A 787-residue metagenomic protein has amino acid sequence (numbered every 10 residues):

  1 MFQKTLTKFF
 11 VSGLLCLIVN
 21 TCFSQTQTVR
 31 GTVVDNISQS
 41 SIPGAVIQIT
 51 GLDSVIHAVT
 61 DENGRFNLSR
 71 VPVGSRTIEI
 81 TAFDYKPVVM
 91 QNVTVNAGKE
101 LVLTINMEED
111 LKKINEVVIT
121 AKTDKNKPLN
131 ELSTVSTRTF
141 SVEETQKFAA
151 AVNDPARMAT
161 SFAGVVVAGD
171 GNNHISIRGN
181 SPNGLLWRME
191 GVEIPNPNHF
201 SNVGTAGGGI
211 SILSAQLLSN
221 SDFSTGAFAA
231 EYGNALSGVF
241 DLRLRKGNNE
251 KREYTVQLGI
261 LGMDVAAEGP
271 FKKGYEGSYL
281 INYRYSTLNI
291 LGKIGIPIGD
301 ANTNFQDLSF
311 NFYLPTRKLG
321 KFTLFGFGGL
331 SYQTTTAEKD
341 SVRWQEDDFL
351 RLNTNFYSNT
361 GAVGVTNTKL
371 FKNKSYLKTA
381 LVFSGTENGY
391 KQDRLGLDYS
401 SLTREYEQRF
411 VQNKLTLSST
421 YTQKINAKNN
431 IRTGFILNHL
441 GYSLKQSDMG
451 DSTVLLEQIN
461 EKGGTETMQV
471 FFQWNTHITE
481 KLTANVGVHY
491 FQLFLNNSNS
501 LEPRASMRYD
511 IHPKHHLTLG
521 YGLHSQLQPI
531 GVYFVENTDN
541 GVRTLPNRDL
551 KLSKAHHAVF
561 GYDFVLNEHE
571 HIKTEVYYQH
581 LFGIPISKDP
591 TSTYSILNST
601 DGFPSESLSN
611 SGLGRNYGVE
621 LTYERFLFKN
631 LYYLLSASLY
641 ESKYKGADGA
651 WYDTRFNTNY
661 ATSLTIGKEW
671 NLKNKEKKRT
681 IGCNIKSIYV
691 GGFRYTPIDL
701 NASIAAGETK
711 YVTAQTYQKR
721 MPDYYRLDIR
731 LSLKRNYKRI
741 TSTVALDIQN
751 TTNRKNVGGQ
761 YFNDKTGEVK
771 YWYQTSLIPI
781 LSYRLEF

Functional and structural regions predicted by a protein language model:
F23-E116, K122: Periplasm-facing N-terminal accessory domains of Gram-negative outer-membrane beta-barrel systems
K86, V93-V102, V118, T123-F228 (+2 more regions): Periplasmic N-terminal accessory/gating domains of Gram-negative outer-membrane beta-barrel systems
L186, N220-A229, S237-R245, R252-D300 (+2 more regions): Predominantly transmembrane beta-strands of Gram-negative outer membrane beta-barrel pores used for transport
N198, E338-K339, R343, E387 (+6 more regions): Surface-exposed extracellular loop regions of Gram-negative outer-membrane beta-barrel proteins, predominantly
Y313-Y332, N353-N497, D510-H512, L566 (+2 more regions): Face-selective signature of the C-terminal outer-membrane beta-barrel domain
F410, K414-T416, Q458-F471, N547 (+4 more regions): Outer membrane beta-barrel strand-and-loop segments of large Gram-negative receptors, especially TonB-dependent
Y578-H580, S599-G691: Gram-negative outer-membrane beta-barrel transporters
Y633, E676, I681, K686-E708 (+2 more regions): C-terminal beta-signal and adjacent terminal beta-strands/loops of Gram-negative outer-membrane beta-barrel proteins
